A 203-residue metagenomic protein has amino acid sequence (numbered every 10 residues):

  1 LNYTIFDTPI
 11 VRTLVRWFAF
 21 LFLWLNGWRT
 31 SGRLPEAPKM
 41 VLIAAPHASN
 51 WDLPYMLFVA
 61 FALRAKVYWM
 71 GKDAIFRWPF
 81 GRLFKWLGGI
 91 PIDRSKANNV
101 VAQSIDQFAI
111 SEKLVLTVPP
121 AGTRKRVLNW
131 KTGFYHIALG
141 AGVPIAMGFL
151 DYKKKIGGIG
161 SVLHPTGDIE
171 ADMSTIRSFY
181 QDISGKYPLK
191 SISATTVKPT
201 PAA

Functional and structural regions predicted by a protein language model:
L1-W28: Extreme N-terminal tail/first-helix region
L25-D182, Y187, T195-P199: Soluble catalytic domains of membrane acyltransferases
P201-A203: C-terminal amphipathic helix plus adjacent low-complexity, charged tail appended to glycosyltransferase catalytic
